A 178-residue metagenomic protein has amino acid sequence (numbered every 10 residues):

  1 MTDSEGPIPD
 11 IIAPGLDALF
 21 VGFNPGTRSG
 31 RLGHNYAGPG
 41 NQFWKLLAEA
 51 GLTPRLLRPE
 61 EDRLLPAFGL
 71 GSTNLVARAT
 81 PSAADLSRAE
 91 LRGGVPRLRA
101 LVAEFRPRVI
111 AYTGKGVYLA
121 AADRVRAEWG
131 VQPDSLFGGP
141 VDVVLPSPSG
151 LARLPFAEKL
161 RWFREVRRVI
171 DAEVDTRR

Functional and structural regions predicted by a protein language model:
M1-D17, P39, L46, S82-L98 (+1 more regions): C-terminal capping/extension of enzyme domains
P7-A13, L56-L65, L101: Short amphipathic alpha-helices and their capping/turn segments at secondary-structure boundaries
G15-L19, R31-H34: Short beta-strand segments
L19, V109-A111, V143: A structural signal for isolated positions on well-ordered beta-strands in alpha/beta enzyme cores
T27-G30, P81-S82, Y118-A121, L151-L154: Short catalytic/ligand-binding loop motif for oxyanion handling, primarily in non-cytosolic enzymes, centered on
S29-E90: Short, surface-exposed acidic-centric catalytic microdomains
A67-R124: Internal catalytic-core helix/loop-beta-alpha segment that presents or stabilizes conserved functional determinants
